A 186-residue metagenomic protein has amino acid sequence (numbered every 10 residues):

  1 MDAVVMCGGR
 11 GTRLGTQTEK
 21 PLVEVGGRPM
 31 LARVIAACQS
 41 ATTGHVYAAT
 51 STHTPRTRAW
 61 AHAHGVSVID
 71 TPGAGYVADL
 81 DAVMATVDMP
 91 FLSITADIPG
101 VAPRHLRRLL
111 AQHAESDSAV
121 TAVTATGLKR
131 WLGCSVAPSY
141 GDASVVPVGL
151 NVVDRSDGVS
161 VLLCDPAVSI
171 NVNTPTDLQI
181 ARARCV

Functional and structural regions predicted by a protein language model:
M1-T18: N-terminal nucleotide-binding beta1-loop-alpha1 segment
D2, G44-Y47, S118-A119: Residues at the starts of beta-strands that form the adenosine-phosphate
R13, P21-E24, N171: Conserved beta-strand positions that form and line the central face of beta-propeller blades
K20-V34: Short catalytic helix/loop segments, enriched in acidic residues and glycine and frequently bearing histidine
P21, H45, S67, V159-S160 (+1 more regions): Conserved beta-strand segments of alpha/beta enzyme cores
M30-S93: Conserved N-terminal catalytic core of the sugar/cofactor nucleotidyltransferase
T57, V101-V186: Conserved core of the sugar-phosphate nucleotidyltransferase
T95-P99: The conserved acidic donor/metal-binding loop of glycosyltransferases
